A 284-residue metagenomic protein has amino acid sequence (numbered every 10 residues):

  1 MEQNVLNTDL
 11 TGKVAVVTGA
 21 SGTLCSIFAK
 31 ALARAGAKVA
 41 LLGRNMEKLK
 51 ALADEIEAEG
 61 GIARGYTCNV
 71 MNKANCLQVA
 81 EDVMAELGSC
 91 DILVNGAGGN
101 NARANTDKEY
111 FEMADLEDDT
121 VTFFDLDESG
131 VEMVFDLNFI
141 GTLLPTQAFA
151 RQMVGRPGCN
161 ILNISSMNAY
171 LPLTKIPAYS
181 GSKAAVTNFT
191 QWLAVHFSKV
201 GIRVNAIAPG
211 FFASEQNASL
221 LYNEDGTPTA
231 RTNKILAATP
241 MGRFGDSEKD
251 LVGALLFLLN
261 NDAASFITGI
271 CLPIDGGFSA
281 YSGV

Functional and structural regions predicted by a protein language model:
V14, S21-T23: Conserved glycine-rich cofactor-binding loop
A37-A51: Conserved glycine-rich Rossmann-like NAD(P)H-binding loop of the short-chain dehydrogenase/reductase
E112-L143, L162, V186: Catalytic Tyr-X3-Lys loop
F124-D125, S129, T227-K249: Catalytic Tyr-x(3-8)-Lys segment
T146, S182: Active-site helix of classical SDR
R151, V195-S198: Alpha-helical segment proximal to the catalytic Tyr-Lys
S166: Residue(s) in the substrate-gating loop at a strand-loop-helix junction that position the organic substrate next
F244-I274, S279: C-terminal substrate-recognition "lid" of short-chain dehydrogenase/reductases
